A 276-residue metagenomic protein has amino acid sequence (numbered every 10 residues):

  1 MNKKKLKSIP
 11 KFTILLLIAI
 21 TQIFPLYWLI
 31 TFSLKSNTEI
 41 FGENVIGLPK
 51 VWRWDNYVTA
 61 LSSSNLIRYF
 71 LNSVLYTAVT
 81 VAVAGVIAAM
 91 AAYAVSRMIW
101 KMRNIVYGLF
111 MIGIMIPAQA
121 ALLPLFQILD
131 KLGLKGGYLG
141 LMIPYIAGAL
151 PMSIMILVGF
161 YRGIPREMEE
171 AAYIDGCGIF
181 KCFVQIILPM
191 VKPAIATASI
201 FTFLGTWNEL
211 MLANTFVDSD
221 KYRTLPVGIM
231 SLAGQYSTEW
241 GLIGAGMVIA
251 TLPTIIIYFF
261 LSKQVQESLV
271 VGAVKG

Functional and structural regions predicted by a protein language model:
K3-G276: A structural signal for multi-pass alpha-helical bundles of membrane permease subunits that mediate small-molecule
